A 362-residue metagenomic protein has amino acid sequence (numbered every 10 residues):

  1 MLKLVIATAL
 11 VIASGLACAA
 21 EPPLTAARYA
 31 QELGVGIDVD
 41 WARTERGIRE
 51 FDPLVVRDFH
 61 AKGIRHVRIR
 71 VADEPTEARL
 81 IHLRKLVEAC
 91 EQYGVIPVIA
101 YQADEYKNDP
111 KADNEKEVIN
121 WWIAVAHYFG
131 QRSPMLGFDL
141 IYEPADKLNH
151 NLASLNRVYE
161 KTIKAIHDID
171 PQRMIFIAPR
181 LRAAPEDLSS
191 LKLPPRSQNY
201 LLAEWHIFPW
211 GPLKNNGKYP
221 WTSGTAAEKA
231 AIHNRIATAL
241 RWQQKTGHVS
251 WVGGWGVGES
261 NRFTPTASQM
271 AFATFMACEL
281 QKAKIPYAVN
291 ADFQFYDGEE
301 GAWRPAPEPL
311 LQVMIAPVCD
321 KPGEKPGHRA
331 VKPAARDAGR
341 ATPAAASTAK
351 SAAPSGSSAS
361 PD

Functional and structural regions predicted by a protein language model:
M1-A7: Sec-dependent signal peptide recognition, specifically the positively charged N-region followed immediately by
S14-G15: N-terminal signal peptide c-region/cleavage motif recognized by signal peptidases
P22-M174, P179-L191, P309-V318, P322: Active-site mouth of glycoside hydrolases
V35-F51, K111-D113, P212-I232, P265: Acidic/histidine-rich helix-loop elements that form or flank divalent-metal/phosphate-binding sites at the catalytic
I119-P220, T225-G258, K282-A288: Active-site region of glycoside hydrolase catalytic domains
A239-P309: Substrate-binding cleft of secreted/luminal carbohydrate-active enzymes
R241, Q312-R336: Aromatic- and carboxylate-lined catalytic core of secreted/periplasmic carbohydrate-active enzymes
K325, R329-D362: Compositionally biased, proline/threonine/alanine/serine-rich low-complexity intrinsically disordered stretches
